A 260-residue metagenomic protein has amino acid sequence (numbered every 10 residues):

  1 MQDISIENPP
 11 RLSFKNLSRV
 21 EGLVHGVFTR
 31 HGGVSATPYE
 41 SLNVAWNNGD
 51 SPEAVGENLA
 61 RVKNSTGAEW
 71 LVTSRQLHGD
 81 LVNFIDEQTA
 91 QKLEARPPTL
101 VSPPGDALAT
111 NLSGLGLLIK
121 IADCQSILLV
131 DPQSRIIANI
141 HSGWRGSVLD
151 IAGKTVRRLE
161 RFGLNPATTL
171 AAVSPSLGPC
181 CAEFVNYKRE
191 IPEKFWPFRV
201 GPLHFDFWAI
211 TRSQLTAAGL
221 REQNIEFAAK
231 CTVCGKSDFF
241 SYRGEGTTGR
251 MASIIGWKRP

Functional and structural regions predicted by a protein language model:
M1-P260: Active-site microenvironment for binding and transforming phosphate-containing groups
